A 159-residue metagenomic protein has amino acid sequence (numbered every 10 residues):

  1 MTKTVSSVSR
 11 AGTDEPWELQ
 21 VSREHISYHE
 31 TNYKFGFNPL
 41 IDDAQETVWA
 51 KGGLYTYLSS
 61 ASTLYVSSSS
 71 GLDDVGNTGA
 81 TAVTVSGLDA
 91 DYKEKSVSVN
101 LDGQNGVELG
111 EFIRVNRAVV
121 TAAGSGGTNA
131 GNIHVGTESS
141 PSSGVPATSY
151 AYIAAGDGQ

Functional and structural regions predicted by a protein language model:
T4-Q159: Polar, enzyme-active/binding microenvironments
